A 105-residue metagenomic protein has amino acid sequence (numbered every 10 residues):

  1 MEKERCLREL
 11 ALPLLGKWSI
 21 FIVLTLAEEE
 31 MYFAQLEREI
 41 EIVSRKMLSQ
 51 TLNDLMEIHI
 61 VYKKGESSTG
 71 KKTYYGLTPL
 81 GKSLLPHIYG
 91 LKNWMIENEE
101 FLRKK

Functional and structural regions predicted by a protein language model:
E2-M47, S68-Y74: N-terminal helix-turn-helix DNA-binding core of bacterial DNA-binding proteins
C6, S83-K105: Amphipathic alpha-helical dimerization/coiled-coil segments that flank or bridge DNA-binding/regulatory modules
K17-W18, V23, F33, T51 (+3 more regions): Short histidine
F21-L24, M56, P86, K92: A cross-family signal for key residues in well-ordered alpha-helices that form functional helical elements
A27, M31, H59, K92-I96: A short beta-strand-loop micro-motif that forms or neighbors metal/cofactor- and ligand-binding patches at active-site
L48, L52-L55: Basic amphipathic alpha-helical segments that dock to polyanions
M56-E66: A short, conserved structural fragment
S67-G90: Basic, amphipathic "hinge/linker" alpha-helix immediately C-terminal to the N-terminal HTH DNA-binding motif
